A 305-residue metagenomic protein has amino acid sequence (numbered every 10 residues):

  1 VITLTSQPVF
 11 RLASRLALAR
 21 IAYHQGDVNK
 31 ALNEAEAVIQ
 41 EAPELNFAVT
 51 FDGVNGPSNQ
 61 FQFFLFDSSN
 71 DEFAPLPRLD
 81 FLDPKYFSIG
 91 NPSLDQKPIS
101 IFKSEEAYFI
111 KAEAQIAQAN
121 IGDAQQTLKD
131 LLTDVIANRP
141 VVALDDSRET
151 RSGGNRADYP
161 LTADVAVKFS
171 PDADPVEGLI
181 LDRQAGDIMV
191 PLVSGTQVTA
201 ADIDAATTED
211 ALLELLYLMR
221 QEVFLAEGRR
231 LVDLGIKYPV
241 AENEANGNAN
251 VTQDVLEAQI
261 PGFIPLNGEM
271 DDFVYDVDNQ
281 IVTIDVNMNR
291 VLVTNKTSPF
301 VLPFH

Functional and structural regions predicted by a protein language model:
V1-L144, D210: Structured, solvent-exposed acidic/aromatic patches
I2-F10, R151-G154, D233-A245: Amphipathic alpha-helical surface "interface" segments used for docking/oligomerization or membrane association within
V49, V142-D145, E149, L234 (+1 more regions): Residue-level signal for alpha-helical context at structural boundaries
V54-G56, S147-E149, N248-N250: Short, intrinsically disordered/low-complexity patches at protein termini and at juxtamembrane boundaries
P57-F81, S152-D182, F224: Alpha-helical linker/edge segments of TPR/alpha-solenoid repeat scaffolds and analogous pre-/post-domain helices
P98, F102, P171-H305: Long, intrinsically disordered, low-complexity segments
Q125, K129-A173: Internal, charge-rich low-complexity segments
